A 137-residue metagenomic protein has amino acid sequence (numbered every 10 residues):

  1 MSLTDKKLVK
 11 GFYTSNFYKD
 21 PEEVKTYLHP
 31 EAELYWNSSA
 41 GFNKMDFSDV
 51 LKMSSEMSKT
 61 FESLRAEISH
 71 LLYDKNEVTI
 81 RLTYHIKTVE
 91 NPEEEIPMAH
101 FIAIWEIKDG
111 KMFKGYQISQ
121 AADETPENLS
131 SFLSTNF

Functional and structural regions predicted by a protein language model:
M1-P30, L133-F137: Short, low-complexity N-terminal intrinsically disordered segments enriched in polar/charged residues
L3, E22-K25, H29-K75: A solvent-exposed, acidic/Ser-Thr-rich amphipathic alpha-helical stretch
K7, S48-D49, I96: Residue-level recognition of alpha-helix initiation/capping sites
L8, A40-G41, V89-E90: Short, contiguous strand/loop micro-motifs
V9, Y13-N16, L28, V50 (+3 more regions): Hydrophobic alpha-helical core bundles mediating ligand binding, dimerization, or RNAP-core interactions
K52, E56-F137: A beta-strand edge to alpha-helix "cap/lid" segment located at domain peripheries
